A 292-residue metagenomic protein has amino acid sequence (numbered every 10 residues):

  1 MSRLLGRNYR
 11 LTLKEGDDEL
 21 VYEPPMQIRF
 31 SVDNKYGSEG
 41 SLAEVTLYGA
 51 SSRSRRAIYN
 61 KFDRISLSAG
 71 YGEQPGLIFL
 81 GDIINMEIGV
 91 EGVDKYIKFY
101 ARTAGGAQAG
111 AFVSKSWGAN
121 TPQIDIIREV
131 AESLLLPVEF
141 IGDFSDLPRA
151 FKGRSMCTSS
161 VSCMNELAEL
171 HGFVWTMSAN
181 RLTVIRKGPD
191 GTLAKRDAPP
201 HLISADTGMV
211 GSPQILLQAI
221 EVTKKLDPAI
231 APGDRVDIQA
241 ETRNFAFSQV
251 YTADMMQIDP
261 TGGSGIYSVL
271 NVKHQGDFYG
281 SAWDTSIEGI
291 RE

Functional and structural regions predicted by a protein language model:
M1-F99, V269-V272: Assembly/oligomerization scaffold segments
S2, Y96-G106, V138-S212: Short beta-strand-centered interaction patches in the first periplasmic/extracellular domains of large envelope
D33-E44, S204-L217: Short, basic/aromatic beta-hairpin or loop at an interaction surface
A43-L47, K61, A101, V113-E139 (+2 more regions): Amphipathic, non-transmembrane alpha-helical segments in extracytoplasmic/periplasmic proteins
I65, V236-D237: Generic structural signal for buried aliphatic residues
G70-Q74, Q239-A246: Short, charged beta-turn/beta-strand-edge "cap" motif at the junction between a beta-strand and an adjacent loop
E87-R102, Q275-G289: Short, solvent-exposed secondary-structure boundary/capping segments
F247-E292: Acidic, low-complexity/disordered segments
